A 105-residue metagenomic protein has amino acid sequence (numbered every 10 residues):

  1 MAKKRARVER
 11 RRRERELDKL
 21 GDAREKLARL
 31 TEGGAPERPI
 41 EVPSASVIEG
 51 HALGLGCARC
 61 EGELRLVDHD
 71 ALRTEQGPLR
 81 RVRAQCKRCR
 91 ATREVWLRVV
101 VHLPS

Functional and structural regions predicted by a protein language model:
M1-L53: N-terminal trafficking/processing presequences and adjacent post-cleavage segments of proteins routed to secretion
R38-V42, A71-R73, P104: Intrinsic low-complexity, intrinsically disordered or marginally ordered coil/linker segments
L53-G54, L79, R83: Residues immediately within or flanking Cys/His clusters that coordinate Zn2+ in small zinc-binding modules
L55-A58, K87: Cys/His/Pro-rich metal-binding microdomains
E63-L64, R93: Cys/His-rich microdomains that often coordinate metals
V67-D70, W96-R98: Short Cys/His-rich "knuckle" micro-motifs
D70-R81: Short linker/helix segments within small regulatory modules
Q85-P104: Short metal-binding segments enriched for Cys and/or His
